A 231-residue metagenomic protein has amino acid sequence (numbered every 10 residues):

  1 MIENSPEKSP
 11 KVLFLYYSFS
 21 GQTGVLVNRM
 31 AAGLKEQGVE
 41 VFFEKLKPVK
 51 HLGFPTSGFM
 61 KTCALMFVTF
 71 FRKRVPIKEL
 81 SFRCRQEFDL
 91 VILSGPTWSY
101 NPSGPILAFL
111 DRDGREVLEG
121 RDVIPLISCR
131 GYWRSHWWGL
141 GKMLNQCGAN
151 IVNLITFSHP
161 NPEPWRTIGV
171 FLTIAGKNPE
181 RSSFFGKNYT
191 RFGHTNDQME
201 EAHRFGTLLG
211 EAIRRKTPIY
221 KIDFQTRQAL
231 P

Functional and structural regions predicted by a protein language model:
M1-G95, Y100-G104, A108-R112, E116-E119 (+1 more regions): N-terminal beta1-alpha1-beta2 submodule of the flavodoxin-like/Rossmannoid cofactor-binding fold
G58-C63, K142-M143, G169-T173: Short, hinge-like loop/turn segments at secondary-structure boundaries
G95-P96, C129-R130, F192: Short, surface-exposed loop/turn motifs that are enriched in glycine and acidic residues and include a nearby proline
P102, W133-H136, Q198: Conserved donor sugar-nucleotide recognition element shared by glycan-biosynthetic enzymes
D122-G169: Short, glycine-/small-residue-rich phosphate/pyrophosphate-handling segment
P160-P231: Glycine-rich phosphate/pyrophosphate-binding loop and the adjoining helix
